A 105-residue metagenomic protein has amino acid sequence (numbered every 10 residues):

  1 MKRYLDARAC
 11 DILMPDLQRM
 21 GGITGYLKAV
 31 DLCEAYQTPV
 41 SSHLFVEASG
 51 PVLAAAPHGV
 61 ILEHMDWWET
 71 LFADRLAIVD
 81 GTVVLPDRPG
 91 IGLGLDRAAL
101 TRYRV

Functional and structural regions predicted by a protein language model:
M1-H43: Catalytic core of soluble alpha/beta enzymes
S41-V105: Flexible C-terminal active-site loop/helix
